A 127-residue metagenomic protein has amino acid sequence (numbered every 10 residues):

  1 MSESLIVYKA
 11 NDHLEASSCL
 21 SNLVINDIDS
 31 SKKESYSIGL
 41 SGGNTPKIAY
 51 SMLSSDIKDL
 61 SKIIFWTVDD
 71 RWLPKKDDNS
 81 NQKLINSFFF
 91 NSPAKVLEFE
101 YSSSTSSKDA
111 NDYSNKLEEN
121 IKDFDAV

Functional and structural regions predicted by a protein language model:
M1-I38: N-terminal glycine-/serine-/threonine-rich phosphate-binding loop
S2-S4, S61-A126: Ligand-binding beta-strand-loop-alpha-helix segment within the catalytic cores of soluble metabolic enzymes
S21, P46, N81-I85: A general structural signal for well-ordered alpha-helical segments in protein cores
S21-D29, S54, N86-F89, S114-E118: Generic structural signal for well-ordered alpha-helical scaffold segments
S31-K33, I57-K62: Phosphate-handling active-site elements
I38-G39, A126-V127: Beta-strand elements within well-structured catalytic alpha/beta cores of enzymes that handle phosphate/sulfate esters
L40-T45: Glycine-rich beta-strand-to-loop/alpha-helix junction loops that act as flexible
K47-D59: Glycine-rich loop at the start of a catalytic domain that most often binds anionic cofactors/ligands
